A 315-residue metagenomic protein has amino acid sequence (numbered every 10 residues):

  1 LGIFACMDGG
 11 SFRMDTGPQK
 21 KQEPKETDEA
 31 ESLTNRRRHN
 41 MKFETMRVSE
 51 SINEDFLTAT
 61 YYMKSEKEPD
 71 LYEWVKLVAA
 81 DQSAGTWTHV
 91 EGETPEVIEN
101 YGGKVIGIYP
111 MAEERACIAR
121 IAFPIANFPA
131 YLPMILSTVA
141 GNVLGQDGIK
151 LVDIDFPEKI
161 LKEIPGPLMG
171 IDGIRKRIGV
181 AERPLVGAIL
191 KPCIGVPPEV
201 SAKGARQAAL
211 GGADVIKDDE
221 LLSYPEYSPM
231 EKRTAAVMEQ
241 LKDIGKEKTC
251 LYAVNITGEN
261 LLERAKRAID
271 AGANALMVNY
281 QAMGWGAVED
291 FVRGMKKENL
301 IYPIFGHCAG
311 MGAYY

Functional and structural regions predicted by a protein language model:
E44-E93: Short Lys/Arg-enriched alpha/beta "domain-start" segment
S65, V186-V200, L251-N260, G312-Y315: Active-site mouth loops of central-metabolism enzymes
S83-W87, T94-P165: Phosphate-/polyanion-interacting regions in eukaryotic proteins
G166-I194, K242-D243, G310-A313: N-terminal small/glycine-rich loop or linker at the start of catalytic domains across soluble metabolic enzymes
A208: Conserved, mostly hydrophobic/aromatic
E220-L221, E226, A253-T257, N274-G284 (+1 more regions): Catalytic beta/alpha-barrel core
Y224-Q240, A282-K296: Active-site-adjacent beta->alpha loops and helix N-cap segments on the catalytic face of soluble alpha/beta enzymes
A265-K266, A275-Y315: Catalytic alpha/beta core domains of metabolic enzymes, predominantly
